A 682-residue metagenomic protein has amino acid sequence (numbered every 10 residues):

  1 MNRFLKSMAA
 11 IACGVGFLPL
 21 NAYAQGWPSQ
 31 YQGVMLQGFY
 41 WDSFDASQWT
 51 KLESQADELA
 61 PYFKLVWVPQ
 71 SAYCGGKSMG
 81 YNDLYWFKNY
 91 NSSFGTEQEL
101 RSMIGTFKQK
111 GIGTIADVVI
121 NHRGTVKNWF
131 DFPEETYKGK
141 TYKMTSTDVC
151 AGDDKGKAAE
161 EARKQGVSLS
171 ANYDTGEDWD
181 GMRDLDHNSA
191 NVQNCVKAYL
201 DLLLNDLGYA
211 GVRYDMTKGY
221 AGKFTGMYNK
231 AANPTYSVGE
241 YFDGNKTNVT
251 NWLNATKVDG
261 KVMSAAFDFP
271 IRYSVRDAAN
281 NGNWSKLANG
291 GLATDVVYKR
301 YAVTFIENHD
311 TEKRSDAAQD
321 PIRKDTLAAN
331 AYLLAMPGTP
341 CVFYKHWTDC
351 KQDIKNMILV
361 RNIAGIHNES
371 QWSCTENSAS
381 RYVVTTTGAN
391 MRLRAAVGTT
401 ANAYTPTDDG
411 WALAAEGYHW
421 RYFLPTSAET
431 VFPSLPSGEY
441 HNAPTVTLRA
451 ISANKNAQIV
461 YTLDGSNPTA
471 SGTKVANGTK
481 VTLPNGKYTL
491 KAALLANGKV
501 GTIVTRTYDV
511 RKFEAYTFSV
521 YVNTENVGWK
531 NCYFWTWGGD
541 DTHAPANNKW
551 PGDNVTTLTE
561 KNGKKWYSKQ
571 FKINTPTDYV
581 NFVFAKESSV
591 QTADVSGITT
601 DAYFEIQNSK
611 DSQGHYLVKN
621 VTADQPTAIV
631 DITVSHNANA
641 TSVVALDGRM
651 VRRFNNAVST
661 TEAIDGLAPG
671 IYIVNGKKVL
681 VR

Functional and structural regions predicted by a protein language model:
Q25-W41, K51-A60, Q70-A72, G76-L84 (+5 more regions): Active-site-proximal helices and loops of the catalytic beta/alpha 8
K77-F87, H122-S168, K230: Aromatic- and acidic-residue-enriched segments that line the glycan-binding/catalytic groove of carbohydrate-active
P337, G388-N390, V397-A401, A450-A457 (+3 more regions): Short proline/glycine-enriched turn/loop motifs at strand-loop junctions of beta-rich domains
S427-E514: Short, compositionally stereotyped local motifs that mark structural "simplifiers"
N467-G478, E525-T575, E587-S596: Aromatic-rich carbohydrate-binding modules that target alpha-glucans
G486-L490, D578-F582, A668-G670: Exposed beta-strand face motif in extracellular beta-rich ectodomains
T627-R682: C-terminal outer-membrane/trafficking sorting elements
